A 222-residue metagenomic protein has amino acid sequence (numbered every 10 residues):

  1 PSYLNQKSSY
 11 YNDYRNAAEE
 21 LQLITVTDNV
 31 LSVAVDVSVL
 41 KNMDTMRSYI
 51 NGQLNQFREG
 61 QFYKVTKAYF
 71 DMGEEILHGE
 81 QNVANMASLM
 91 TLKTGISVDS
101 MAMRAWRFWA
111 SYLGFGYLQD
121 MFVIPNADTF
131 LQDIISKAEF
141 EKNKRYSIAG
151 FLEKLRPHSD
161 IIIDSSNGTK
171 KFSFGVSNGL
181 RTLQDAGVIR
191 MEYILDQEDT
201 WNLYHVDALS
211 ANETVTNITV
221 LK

Functional and structural regions predicted by a protein language model:
P1-K222: Donor-sugar nucleotide-binding helix/loop cap in glycosyltransferases
